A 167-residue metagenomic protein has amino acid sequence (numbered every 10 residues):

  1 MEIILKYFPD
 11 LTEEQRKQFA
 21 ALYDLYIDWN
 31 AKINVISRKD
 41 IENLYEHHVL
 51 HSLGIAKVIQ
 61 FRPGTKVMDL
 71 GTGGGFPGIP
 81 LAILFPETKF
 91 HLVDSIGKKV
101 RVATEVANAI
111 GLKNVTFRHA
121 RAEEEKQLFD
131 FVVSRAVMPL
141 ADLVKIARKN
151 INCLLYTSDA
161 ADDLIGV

Functional and structural regions predicted by a protein language model:
M1-L25: N-terminal auxiliary segments of SAM/dcSAM-dependent transferases
R16-L50: S-adenosyl-L-methionine
E46-P63: Conserved alpha-helix/loop element of class I SAM-dependent methyltransferases that forms part of the SAM/SAH-binding
G64-G71: Conserved class I S-adenosyl-L-methionine
G74-P86: Conserved SAM-binding loop of SAM-dependent methyltransferases across substrates and taxa, primarily the Class I
K89-D94: Conserved SAM-binding motif I beta-strand of class I
S95-S158: S-adenosylmethionine
Y156-V167: Single conserved hydrophobic/aromatic residue that forms the stacking wall/gate of nucleotide- or nucleobase-binding
